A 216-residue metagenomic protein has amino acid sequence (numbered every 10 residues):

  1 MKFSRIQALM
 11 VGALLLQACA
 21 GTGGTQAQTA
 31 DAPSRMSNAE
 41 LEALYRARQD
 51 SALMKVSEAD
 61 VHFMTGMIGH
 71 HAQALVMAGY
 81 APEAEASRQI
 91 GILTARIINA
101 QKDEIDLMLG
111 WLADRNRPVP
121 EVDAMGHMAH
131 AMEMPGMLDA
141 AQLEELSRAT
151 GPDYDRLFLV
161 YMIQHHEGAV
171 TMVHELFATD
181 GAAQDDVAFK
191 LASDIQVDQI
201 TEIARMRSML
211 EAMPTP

Functional and structural regions predicted by a protein language model:
M1-L9: Bacterial N-terminal signal peptides that target proteins for export
G12-A13: Residue-level signal for mature regions of secreted extracellular proteins and peptides
L16-A18: C-terminal motif of bacterial Sec signal peptides marking the signal peptidase cleavage site
T22-P216: All-alpha RGS (Regulator of G-protein Signaling) helical domain and cognate RGS-like helical scaffolds
